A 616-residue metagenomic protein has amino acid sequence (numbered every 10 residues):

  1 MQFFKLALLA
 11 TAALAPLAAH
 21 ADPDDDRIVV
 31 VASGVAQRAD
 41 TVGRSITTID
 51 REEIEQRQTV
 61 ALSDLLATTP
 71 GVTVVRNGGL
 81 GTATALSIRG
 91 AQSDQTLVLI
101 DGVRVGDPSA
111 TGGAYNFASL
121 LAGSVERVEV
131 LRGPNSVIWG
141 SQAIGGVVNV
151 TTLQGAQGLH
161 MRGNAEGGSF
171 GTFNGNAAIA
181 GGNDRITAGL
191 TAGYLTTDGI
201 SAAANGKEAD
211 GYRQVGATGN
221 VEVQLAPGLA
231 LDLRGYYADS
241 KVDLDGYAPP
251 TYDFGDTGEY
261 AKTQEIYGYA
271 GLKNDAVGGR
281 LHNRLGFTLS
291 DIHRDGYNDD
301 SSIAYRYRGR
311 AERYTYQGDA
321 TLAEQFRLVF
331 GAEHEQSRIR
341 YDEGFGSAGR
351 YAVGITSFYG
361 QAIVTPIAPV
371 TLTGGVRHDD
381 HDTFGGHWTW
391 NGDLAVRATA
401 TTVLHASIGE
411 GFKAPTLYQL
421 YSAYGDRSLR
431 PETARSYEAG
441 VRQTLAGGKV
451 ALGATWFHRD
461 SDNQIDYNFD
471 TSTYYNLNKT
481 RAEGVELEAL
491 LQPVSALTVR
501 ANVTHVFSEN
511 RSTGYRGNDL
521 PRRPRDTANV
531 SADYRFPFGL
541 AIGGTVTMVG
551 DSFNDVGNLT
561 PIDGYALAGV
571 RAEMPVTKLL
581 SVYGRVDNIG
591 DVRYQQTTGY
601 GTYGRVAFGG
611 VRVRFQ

Functional and structural regions predicted by a protein language model:
Q2, L6-T11, D22, A180-G181 (+4 more regions): Conserved C-terminal beta-signal and adjacent last beta-strands/turns of outer-membrane beta-barrel proteins
V31, S63, A67-R104: Extracytoplasmic beta-strand/coil segments of soluble accessory domains associated with Gram-negative outer-membrane
L62-L65, A83-S87, T96-L99, Y115-L121 (+3 more regions): N-terminal periplasmic accessory domains that precede and gate Gram-negative outer-membrane beta-barrel machines
R104-R132: Short acidic/polar hinge/loop motifs at secondary-structure boundaries that mediate gating or recognition
S136-V137, N149, A156-G158, R162-E166 (+1 more regions): Periplasmic-side early beta-strands and strand-to-turn transitions of outer-membrane beta-barrels
R185-T187, G279-N298, Q336-R340, A395-R397 (+2 more regions): Membrane-embedded beta-barrel scaffold of Gram-negative outer-membrane proteins
V223-A226, A323-V329, E333, D342-R459 (+2 more regions): Structural signature of Gram-negative outer-membrane beta-barrels, strongest in the C-terminal barrel of TonB-dependent
T365-L372, H458-D460, N476-V556, S581-V582 (+1 more regions): Gram-negative outer-membrane beta-barrel transporters
